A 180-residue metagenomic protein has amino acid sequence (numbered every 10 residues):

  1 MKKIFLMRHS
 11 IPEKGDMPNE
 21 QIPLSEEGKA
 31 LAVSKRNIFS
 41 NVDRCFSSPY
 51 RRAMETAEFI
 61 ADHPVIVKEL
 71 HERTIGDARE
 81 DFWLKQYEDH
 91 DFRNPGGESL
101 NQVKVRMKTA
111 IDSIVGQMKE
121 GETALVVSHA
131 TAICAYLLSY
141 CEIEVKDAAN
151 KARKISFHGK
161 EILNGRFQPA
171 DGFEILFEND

Functional and structural regions predicted by a protein language model:
K2-V65, P95-N101: Active-site-proximal alpha-helix that buttresses catalytic centers in soluble enzyme cores
I4, E120-T131: Generic beta-sheet signal
P12, A132-I133: Short active-site segment of divalent metal-dependent hydrolases/proteases that encodes the spacing between
F39-N41, I114-E122: Glycine-rich phosphate-binding loop signature in dinucleotide/nucleotide-binding domains
S47-S48, V105, V127-S128: Short beta-strand scaffold positions
F59, A135, S139: Active-site signature of alpha/beta-hydrolase-fold catalytic machinery across serine- and Asp/Cys-nucleophile hydrolases
I60-T109, L163-F167: Phosphate-handling substructures
E72-F82, E88-D89, E120, L138-D180: Acidic, low-complexity terminal tails and accessory targeting/binding regions of phosphate-metabolizing enzymes
